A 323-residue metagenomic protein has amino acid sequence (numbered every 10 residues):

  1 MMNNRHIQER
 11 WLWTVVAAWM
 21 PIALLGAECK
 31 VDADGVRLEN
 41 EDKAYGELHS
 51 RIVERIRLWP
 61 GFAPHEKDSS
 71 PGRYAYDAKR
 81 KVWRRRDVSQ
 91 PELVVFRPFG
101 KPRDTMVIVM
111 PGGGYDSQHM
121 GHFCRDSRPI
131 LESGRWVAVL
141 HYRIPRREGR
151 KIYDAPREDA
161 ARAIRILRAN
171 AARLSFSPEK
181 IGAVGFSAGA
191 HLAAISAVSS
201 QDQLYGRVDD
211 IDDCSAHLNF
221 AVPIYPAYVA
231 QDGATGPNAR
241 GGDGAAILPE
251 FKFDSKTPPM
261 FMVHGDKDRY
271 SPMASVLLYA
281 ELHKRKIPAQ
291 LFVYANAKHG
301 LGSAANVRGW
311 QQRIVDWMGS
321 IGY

Functional and structural regions predicted by a protein language model:
V36-K101: N-terminal cap/lid segment of alpha/beta-hydrolase-fold proteins
D104-G112: Short beta-strand element of the alpha/beta-hydrolase
P111-D116, D266: Active-site glycine-rich loops that stabilize anionic/oxyanionic intermediates across multiple enzyme folds
H119-M120, D126, L140-F176, S303-G309: Catalytic nucleophile-loop/oxyanion-hole region of alpha/beta-hydrolase and closely related hydrolase-like folds
R162-P249, S255: Primarily recognizes the serine-hydrolase "nucleophile elbow" in alpha/beta-hydrolase and SGNH/GDSL folds
M262-H264: Short beta-strand/loop motif that positions the catalytic acidic residue of the alpha/beta-hydrolase fold
R269-S275: Conserved alpha/beta-hydrolase "acid-adjacent" motif
V276-Y323: C-terminal catalytic histidine-bearing segment of alpha/beta-hydrolase fold enzymes
